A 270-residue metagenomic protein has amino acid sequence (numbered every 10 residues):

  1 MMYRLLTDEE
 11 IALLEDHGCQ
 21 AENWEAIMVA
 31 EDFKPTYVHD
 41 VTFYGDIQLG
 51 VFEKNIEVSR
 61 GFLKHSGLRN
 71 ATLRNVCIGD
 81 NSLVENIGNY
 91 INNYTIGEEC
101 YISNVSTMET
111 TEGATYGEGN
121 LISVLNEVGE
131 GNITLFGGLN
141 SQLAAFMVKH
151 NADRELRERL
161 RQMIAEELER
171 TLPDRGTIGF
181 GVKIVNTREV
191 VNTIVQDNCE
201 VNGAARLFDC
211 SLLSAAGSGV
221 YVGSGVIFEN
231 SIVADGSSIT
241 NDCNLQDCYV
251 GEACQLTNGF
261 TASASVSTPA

Functional and structural regions predicted by a protein language model:
M1-A264, T268-A270: Domain-scale signature associated with acetyltransferase and cell-envelope carbohydrate enzymes
